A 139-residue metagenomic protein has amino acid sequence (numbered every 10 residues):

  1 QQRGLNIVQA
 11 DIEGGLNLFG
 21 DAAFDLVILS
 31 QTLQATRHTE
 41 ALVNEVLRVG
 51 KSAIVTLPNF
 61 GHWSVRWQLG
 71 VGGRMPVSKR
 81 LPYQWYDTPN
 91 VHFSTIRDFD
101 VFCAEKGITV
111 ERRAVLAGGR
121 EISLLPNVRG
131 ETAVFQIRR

Functional and structural regions predicted by a protein language model:
R3-F19: Conserved SAM-binding strand-loop segment of SAM-dependent methyltransferases
I7, V27, S52-A53: Short, well-ordered beta-strand core segments
G14, A23-L26, L42: Structured catalytic core of nucleotide-sugar glycosyltransferases
G14, Q34, H62: Active-site micro-motifs of SAM-dependent methyltransferase domains
F19-G20, V46: Structural alpha-helical scaffold elements that stabilize or flank donor/cofactor-binding regions in carbohydrate
A22-A23, V49: Alpha-helix C-terminal capping/helix-to-coil transition sites in glycosyltransferase folds
D25-T39, L57: A short SAM/SAH-binding and catalytic strip from SAM-dependent methyltransferases
E40-E45, S52-R139: S-adenosyl-L-methionine-dependent methyltransferase catalytic module, highlighting the catalytic core
